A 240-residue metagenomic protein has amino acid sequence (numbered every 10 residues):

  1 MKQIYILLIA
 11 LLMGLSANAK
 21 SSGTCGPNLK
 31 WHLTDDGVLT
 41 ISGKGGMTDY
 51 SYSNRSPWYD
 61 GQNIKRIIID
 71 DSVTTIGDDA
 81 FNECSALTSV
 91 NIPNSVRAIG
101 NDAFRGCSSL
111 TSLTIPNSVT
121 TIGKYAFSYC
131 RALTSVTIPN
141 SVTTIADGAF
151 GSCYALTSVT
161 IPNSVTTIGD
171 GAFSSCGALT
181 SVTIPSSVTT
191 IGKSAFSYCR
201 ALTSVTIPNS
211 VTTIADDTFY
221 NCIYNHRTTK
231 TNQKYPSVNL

Functional and structural regions predicted by a protein language model:
K2-L8: Sec-dependent signal peptide recognition, specifically the positively charged N-region followed immediately by
I6, G100, G169: Generic structural marker for isolated residues within well-ordered, non-membrane alpha-helices of soluble domains
A10-N18: Hydrophobic h-region of N-terminal signal peptides that target proteins for export in Gram-negative bacteria
L11, S53-P57, D147: Intrinsically disordered, low-complexity boundary segments flanking structured domains
K20-C84, R105, Y125: Surface-exposed repetitive/solenoidal architectures
V38-G45, Q62-T75, S85-A98, S108-T121 (+5 more regions): Structural signature of tandem-repeat unit edges
